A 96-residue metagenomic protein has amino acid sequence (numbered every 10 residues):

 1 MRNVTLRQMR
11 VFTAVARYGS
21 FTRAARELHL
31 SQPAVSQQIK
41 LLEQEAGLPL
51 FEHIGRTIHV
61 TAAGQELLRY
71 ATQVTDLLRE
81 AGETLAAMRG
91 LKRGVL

Functional and structural regions predicted by a protein language model:
M1-V11, R17: Extreme N-terminal segment that seeds HTH/winged-HTH DNA-binding domains in transcriptional regulators
T5-Q8, Q32, G64, A71 (+1 more regions): The N-cap/first-turn positions of alpha helices within or immediately adjacent to helix-turn-helix DNA-binding domains
T13-L30: Short helix-boundary/capping micro-motifs
E27-L28, I39, A46, L67: Core residues of bacterial helix-turn-helix
E43-V60: A short LG(V/I)-centered, amphipathic sequence patch enriched for acidic residue(s) preceding the LG motif
E45-A46, L50, L67-R89: Alpha-helical linker/hinge and terminal dimerization helices associated with HTH transcriptional regulators
R56, A86-L96: Interdomain hinge and pocket-entrance segments immediately C-terminal to HTH DNA-binding domains
